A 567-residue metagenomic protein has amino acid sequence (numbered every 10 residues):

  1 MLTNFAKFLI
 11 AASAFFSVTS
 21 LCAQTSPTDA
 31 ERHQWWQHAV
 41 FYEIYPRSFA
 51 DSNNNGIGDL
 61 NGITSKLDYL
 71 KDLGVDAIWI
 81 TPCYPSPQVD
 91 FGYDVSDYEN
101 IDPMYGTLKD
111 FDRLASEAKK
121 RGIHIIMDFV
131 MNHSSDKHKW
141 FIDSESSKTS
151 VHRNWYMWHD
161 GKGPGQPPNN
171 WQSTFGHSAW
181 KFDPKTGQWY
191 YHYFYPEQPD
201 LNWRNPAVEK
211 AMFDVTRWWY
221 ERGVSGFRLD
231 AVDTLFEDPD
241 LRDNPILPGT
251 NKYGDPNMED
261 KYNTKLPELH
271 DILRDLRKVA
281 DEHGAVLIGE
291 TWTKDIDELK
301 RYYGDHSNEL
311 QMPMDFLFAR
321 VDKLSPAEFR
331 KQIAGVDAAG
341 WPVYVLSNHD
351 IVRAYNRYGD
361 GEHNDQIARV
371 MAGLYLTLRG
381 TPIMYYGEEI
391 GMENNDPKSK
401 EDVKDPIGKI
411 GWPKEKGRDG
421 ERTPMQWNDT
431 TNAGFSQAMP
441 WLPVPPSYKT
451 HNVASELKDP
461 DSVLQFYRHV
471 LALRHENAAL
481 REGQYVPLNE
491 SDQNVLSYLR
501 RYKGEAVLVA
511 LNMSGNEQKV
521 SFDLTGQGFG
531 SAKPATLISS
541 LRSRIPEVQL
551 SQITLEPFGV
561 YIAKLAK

Functional and structural regions predicted by a protein language model:
K7-S20: Bacterial N-terminal signal peptides
Q24-R217, E221, T234-K294, M425: Acidic/aromatic-lined carbohydrate-recognition and catalytic surfaces of CAZymes acting on diverse glycans
R32, W36, D240, N244-Y262 (+7 more regions): Loop/helix patches that line or flank the sugar-binding groove of alpha-linked glycan CAZymes
I78, F227-L229: Hydrophobic residues within beta-strands of alpha/beta enzymes
I142-Q188, V321-V336, G408-P446: Core domains of carbohydrate- and sulfate-ester-processing enzymes
L524-R542: Solvent-exposed beta-hairpin/edge-strand motifs
P546-K567: C-terminal beta-strand-rich structural cap/linker in extracellular carbohydrate-active enzymes
